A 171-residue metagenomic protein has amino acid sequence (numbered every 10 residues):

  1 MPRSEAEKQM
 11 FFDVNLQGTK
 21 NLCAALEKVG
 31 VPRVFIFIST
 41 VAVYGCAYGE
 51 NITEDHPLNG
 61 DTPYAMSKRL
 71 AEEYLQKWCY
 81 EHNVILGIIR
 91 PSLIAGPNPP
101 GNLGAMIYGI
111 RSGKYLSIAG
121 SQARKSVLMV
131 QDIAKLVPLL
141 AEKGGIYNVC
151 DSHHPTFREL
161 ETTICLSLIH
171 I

Functional and structural regions predicted by a protein language model:
M1-V14: NAD(P)H-binding glycine-rich loop region in Rossmannoid oxidoreductase-like domains and their noncatalytic homologs
F12-T19, I36, S67-K68, S126: Short alpha-helix in the Rossmann-fold core of NAD(P)-dependent oxidoreductases
G18-N21, H56, L70-A71, M129-D132: Conserved cofactor-binding/catalytic machinery of classical short-chain dehydrogenase/reductase
K20-P63: Conserved Rossmann-fold NAD(P)-dependent oxidoreductase catalytic core, especially the SDR/UDP-sugar
V34-F37, V43, G87-L93, S126 (+1 more regions): Structural signature of the Rossmann-like NAD(P)-dependent dehydrogenase/reductase core
D61-G87: Active-site Tyr-X1-5-Lys
W78-K125, V130-D132, P138-L139: NAD(P)-dependent short-chain dehydrogenase/reductase
L140-I169: Mid/C-terminal beta-alpha module of Rossmann-like enzyme folds, strongest in SDR-family dehydrogenases/epimerases
